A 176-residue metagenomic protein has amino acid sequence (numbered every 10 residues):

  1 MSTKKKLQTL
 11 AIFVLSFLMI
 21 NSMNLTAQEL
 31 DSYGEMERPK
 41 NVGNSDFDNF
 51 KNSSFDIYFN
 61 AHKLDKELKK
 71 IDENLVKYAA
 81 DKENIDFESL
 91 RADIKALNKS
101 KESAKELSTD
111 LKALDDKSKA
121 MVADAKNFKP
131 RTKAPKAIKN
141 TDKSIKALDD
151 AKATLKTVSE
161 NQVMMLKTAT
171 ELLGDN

Functional and structural regions predicted by a protein language model:
S2-F13, N21: Bacterial N-terminal signal peptides that target proteins for export
F17-T26: C-terminal segment of classical bacterial N-terminal signal peptides
L25-S89, E171-N176: Immediate post-signal-peptide N-terminus of mature secreted/exported proteins
S54, Y58-D65, K101, S108 (+2 more regions): A structural signal for well-ordered alpha-helices, especially hydrophobic packing surfaces of coiled-coils
D65-D72, D115-S118, V122-A125, L166: Extended amphipathic alpha-helical scaffold segments
L90-K156: Long, amphipathic, charge-rich alpha-helical segments that form helical bundles/coiled-coils
E160-N176: Short, low-complexity, Pro/Ser/Thr/Gly-rich segments in the mature regions of secreted, periplasmic
